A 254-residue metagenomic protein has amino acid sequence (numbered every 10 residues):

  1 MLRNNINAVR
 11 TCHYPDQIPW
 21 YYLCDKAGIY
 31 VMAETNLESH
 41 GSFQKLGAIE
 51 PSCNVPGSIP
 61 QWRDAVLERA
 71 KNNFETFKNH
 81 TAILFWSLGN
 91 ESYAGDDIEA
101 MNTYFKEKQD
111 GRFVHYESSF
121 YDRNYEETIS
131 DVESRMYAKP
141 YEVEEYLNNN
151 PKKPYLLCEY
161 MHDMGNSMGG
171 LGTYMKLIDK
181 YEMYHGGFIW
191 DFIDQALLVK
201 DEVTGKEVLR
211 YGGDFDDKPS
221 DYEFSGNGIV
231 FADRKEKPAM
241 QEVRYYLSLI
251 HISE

Functional and structural regions predicted by a protein language model:
M1-L249, S253: Extended substrate-binding grooves/exosites of carbohydrate-active enzymes
